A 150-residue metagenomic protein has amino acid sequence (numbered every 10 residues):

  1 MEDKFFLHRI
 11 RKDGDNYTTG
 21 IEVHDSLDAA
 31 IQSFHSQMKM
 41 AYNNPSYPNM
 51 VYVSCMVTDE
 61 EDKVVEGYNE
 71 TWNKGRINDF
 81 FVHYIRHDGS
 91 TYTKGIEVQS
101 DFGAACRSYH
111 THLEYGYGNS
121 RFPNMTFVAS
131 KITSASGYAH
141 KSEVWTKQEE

Functional and structural regions predicted by a protein language model:
M1-T18, G75-Y92: Short aromatic-glycine-(Arg/Gly/Cys) micro-motifs in beta-strand/loop hairpins
F5-F6, F102, Y115, Y138: Aromatic (phenylalanine/tyrosine) cluster motif
L7-H8, A30, Y52-V57, F80-V82 (+3 more regions): Hydrophobic beta-strand residues in large extracellular and virion-surface proteins
D15-I21, V64-V65, S90-G95, A139: Surface-exposed loop/edge segments in extracytoplasmic proteins
V23-D28, E70-G75, V98-G103, K147-E150: A short, sequence-level motif marking secondary-structure junctions
H24-Y47, Q99-M125: A short, charged, amphipathic alpha-helix used as a generic interaction element across diverse proteins
K39-I77, E114-E150: Short, mixed-charge low-complexity intrinsically disordered segments
